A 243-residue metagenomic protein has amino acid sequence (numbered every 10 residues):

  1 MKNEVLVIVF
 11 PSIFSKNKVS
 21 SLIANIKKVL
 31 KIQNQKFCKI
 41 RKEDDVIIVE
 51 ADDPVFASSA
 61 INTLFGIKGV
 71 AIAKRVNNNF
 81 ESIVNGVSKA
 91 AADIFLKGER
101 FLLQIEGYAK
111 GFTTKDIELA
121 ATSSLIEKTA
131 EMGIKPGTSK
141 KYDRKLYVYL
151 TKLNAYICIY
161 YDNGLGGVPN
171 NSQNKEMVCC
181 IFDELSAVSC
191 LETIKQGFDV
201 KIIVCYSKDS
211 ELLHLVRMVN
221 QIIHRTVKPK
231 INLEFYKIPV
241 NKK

Functional and structural regions predicted by a protein language model:
M1-N232, P239: RNA-binding accessory domains that recognize and position tRNA/RNA substrates
K243: Short glycine/threonine-rich loop/turn motifs
